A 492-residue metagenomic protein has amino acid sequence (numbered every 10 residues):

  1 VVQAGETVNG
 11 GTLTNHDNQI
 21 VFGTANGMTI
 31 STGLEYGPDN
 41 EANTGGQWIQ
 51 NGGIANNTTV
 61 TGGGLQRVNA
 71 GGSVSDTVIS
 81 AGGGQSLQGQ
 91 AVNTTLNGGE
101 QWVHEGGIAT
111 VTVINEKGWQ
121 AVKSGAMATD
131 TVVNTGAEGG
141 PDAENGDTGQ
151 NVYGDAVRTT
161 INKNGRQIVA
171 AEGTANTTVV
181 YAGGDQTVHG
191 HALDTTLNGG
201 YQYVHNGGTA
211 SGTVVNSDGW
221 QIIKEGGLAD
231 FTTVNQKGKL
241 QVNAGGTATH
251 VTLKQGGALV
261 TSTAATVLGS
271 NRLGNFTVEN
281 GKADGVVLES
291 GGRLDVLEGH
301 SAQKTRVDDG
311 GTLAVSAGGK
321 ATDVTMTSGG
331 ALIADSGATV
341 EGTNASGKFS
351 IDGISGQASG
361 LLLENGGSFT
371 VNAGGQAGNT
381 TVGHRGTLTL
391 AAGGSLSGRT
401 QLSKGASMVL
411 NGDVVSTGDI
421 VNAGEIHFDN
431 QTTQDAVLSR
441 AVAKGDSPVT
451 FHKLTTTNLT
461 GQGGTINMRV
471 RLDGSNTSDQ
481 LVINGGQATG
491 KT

Functional and structural regions predicted by a protein language model:
V2, V8-L13, Q19-V21, A25-I30 (+37 more regions): Fold-core signature of tandem repeat domains
G10, T95, L268-N271, K304 (+6 more regions): Extracellular beta-solenoid/beta-roll
N15, L34, A81-G83, N115 (+8 more regions): Short, solvent-exposed coil/turn segments at beta-strand boundaries
H16-N18, T44, A81, N145-G149 (+9 more regions): Short, hydrophobic/aromatic-rich segments at coil-to-beta transitions
N18, G27, N40, E144-G146 (+9 more regions): Intrinsic-disorder/low-complexity loop/linker signature
E35-N43, E138-D147, A436-A443: Intrinsically disordered, low-complexity Ser/Thr- and acidic-rich flexible linkers and loops, especially at boundaries
G136, V260-T277, A345, S350: Phosphate/pyrophosphate-recognition segments in soluble nucleotide-handling domains
I222, F276-G281, D295, S350 (+1 more regions): Short, composition-biased local secondary-structure segments
